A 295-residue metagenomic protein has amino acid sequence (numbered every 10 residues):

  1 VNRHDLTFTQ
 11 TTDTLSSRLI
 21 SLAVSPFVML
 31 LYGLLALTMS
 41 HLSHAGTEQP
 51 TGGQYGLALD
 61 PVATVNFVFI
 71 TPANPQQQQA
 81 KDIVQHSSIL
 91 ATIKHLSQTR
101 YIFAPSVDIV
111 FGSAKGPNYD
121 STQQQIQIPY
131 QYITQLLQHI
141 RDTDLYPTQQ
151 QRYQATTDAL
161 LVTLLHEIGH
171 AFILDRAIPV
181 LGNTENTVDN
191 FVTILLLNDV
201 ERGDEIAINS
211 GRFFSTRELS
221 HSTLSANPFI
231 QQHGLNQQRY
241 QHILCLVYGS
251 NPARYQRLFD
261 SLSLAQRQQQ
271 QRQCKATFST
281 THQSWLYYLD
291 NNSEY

Functional and structural regions predicted by a protein language model:
V1-L22: N-terminal secretory signal peptides that target proteins for export/translocation
G46-I128, Y132-Q138, Q283-Y295: A metal-dependent hydrolase signature that marks the N-terminal structural subdomain at the beginning of catalytic folds
T51, Y55, T64, A226-Y295: Pan-zinc metallopeptidase signature
A73-P75, D175-F191: Active-site metal-coordination segments of metallo-dependent hydrolases
R141-V162, I178-V180: Short pre-active-site segment immediately N-terminal to the catalytic Zn-binding motif
V162-D175, D189, T193: Active-site recognition of the HExxH zinc-binding catalytic motif
N183-S220: Post-HExxH zinc-binding segment in Zn-dependent metallohydrolases
